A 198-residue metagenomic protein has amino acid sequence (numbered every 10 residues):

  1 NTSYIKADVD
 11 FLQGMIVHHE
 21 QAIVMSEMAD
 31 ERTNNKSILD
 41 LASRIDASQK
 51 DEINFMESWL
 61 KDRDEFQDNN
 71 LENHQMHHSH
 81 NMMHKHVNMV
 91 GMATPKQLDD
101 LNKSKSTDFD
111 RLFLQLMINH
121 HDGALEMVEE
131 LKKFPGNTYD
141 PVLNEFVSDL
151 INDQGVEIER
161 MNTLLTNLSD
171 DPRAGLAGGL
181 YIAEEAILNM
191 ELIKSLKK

Functional and structural regions predicted by a protein language model:
N1-D170: All-alpha RGS (Regulator of G-protein Signaling) helical domain and cognate RGS-like helical scaffolds
D170-K198: Feature marking well-ordered beta-strand scaffolds used for ligand recognition
